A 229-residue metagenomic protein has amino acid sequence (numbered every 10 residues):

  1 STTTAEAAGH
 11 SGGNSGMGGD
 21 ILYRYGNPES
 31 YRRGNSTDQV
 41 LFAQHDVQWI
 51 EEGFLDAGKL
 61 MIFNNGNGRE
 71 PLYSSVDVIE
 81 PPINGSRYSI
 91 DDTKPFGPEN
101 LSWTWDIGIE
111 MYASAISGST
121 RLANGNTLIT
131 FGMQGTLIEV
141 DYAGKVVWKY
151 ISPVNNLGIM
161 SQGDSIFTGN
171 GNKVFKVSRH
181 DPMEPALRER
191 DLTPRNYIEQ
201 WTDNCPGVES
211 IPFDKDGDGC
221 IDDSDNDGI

Functional and structural regions predicted by a protein language model:
S1-T202: Histidine-/acidic-rich catalytic cores in large beta-rich domains
I198-I229: Extracellular calcium-associated, cysteine-rich motifs in secreted modular proteins
